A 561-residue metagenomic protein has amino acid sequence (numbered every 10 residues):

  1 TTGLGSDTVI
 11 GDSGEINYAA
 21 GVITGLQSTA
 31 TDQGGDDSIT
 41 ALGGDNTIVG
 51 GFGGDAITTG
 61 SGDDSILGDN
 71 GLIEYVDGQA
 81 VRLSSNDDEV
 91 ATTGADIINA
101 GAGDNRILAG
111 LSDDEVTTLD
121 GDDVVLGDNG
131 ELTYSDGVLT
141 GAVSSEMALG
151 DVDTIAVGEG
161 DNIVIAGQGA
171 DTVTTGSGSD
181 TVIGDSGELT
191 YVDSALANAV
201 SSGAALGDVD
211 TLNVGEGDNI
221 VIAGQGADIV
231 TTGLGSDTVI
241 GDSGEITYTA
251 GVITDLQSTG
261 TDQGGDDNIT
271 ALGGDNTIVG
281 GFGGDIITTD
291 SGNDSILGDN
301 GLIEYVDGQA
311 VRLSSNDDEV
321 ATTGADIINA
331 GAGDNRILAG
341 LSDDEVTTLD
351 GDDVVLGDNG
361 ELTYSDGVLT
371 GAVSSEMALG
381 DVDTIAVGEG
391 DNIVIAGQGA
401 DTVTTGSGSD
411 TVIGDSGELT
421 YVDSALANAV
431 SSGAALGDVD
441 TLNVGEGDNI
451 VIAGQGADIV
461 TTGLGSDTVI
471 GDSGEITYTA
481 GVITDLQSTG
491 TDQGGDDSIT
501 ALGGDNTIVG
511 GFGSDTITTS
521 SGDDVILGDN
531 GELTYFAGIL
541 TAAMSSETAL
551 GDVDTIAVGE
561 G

Functional and structural regions predicted by a protein language model:
T1-G561: Acidic, glycine-rich low-complexity segments
